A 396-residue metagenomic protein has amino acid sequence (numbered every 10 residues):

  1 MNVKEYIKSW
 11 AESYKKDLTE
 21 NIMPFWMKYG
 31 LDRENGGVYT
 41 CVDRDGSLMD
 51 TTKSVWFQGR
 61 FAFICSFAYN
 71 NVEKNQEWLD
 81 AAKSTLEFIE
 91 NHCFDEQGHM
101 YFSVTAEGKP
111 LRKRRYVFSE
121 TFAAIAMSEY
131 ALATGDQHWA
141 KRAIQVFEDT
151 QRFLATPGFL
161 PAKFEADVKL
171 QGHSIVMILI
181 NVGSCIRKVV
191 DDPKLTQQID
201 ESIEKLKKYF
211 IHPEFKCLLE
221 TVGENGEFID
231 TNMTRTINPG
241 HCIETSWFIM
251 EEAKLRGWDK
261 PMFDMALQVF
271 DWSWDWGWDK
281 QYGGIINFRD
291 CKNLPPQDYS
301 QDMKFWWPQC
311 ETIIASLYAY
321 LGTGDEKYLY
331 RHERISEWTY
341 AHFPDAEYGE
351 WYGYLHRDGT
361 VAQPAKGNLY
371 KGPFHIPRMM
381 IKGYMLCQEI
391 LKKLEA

Functional and structural regions predicted by a protein language model:
M1-A396: Glycan-recognition and catalytic cores of secretory/periplasmic carbohydrate-active enzymes
